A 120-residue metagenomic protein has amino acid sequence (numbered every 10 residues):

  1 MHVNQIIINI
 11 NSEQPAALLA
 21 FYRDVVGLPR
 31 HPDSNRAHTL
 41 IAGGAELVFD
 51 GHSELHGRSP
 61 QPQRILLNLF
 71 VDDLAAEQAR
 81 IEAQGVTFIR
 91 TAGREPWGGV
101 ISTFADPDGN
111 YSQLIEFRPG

Functional and structural regions predicted by a protein language model:
M1, E82-G120: Vicinal oxygen chelate
M1-L19, I65-L67, R118-G120: N-terminal beta-strand motif that seeds the catalytic metal site of vicinal oxygen chelate
L18-R23, I81, G109: Conserved active-site tyrosine of GNAT-family acetyltransferases
G27-D33, F88-T91: Short secondary-structure junctions
P29-P62, Y111-F117: Conserved short beta-strand elements that form part of the metal-binding/catalytic scaffold of enzyme active sites
H38, I65, G98-S102: Short beta-strand micro-motifs in enzyme catalytic cores
L67-V86: Mid-chain, well-packed structural core segment of small domains
